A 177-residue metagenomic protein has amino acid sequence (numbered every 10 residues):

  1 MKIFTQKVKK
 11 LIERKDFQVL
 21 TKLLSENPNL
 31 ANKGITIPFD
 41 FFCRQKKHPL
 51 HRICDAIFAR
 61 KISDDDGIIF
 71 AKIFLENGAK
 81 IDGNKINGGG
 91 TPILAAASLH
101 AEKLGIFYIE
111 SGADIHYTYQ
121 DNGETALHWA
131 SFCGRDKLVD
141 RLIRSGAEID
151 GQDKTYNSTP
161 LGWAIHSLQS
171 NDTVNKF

Functional and structural regions predicted by a protein language model:
M1-P49: N-terminal segments that cap or nucleate solenoid repeat domains
K10-K15, R44, R52-D65, A95-A101 (+2 more regions): Ankyrin repeat A-helix N-terminal signature
L24-L30, F70-K80, I106-D114, D140-E148: Ankyrin repeat domain, specifically the short helix-to-loop turn at the C-terminus of the second helix of each repeat
N32-G34, G83-K85, I115-Y119, I149-D153: Ankyrin repeat boundary signal
K46, G88-G89, N122-G123, Y156-N157: Start-of-repeat signature of ankyrin repeats
N87, L94-H100, T118, E124 (+1 more regions): Eukaryote-skewed repeat-based solenoidal scaffolds used as protein-protein interaction platforms, primarily
K137-D140, R144, I149-F177: Ankyrin-repeat and related helical/solenoid repeat scaffolds used for protein-protein interactions
